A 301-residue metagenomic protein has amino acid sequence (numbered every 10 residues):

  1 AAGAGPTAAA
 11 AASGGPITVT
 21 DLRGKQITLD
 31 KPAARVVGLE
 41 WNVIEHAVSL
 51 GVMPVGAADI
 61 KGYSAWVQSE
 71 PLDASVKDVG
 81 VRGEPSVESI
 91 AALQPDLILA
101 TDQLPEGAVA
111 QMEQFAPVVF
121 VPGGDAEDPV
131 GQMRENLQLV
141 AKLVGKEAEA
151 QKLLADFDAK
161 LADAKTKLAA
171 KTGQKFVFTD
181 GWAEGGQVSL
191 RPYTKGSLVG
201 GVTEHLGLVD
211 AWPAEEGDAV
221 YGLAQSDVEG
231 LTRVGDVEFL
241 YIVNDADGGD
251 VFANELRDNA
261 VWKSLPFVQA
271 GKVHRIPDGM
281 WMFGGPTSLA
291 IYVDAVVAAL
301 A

Functional and structural regions predicted by a protein language model:
A1-L29: Short, low-complexity disordered leader/linker segments with a strong preference for bacterial N-terminal type II
R35, W41-S89: A short, structured surface patch at a secondary-structure boundary
R35-A47, E149-G207, W212: Basic- and aromatic-lined ligand-binding clefts that recognize polyanionic substrates
Y63-W66, G107, V121-L139, G173-G201 (+2 more regions): Extracytoplasmic ligand-binding site segments that recognize negatively charged/polar headgroups
Q94-A100, P117, L231, D236-L240: Proline-aspartate-enriched helix->loop->beta-strand connector
V109-E147, V251-H274: Charged, glycine-enriched surface loops/patches that mediate electrostatic binding to polyanionic ligands
P117-G185, T287-A301: Extracytoplasmic substrate-binding proteins
V234-A301: Structured C-terminal subdomain patch of bacterial secreted/periplasmic proteins
